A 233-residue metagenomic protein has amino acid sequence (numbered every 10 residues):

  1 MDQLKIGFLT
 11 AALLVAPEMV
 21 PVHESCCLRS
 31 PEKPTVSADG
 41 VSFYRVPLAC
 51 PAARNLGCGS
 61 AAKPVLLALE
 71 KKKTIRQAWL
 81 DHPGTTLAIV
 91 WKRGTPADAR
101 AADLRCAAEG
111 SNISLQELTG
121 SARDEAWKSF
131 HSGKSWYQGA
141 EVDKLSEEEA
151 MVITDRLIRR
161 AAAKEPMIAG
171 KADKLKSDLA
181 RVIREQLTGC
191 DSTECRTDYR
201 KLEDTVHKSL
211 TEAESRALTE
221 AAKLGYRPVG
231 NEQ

Functional and structural regions predicted by a protein language model:
G7-E18: Bacterial N-terminal signal peptides
E32-L56: Short glycine-/aliphatic-rich beta-strand segments at the starts of folded cytosolic domains
P64-L66, R100-N112: Short amphipathic alpha-helices in soluble, non-transmembrane regions that often serve as interface/regulatory elements
P64-P83: Short acidic amphipathic segments
W91-D98: Helix N-cap motif at beta-to-alpha junctions
A108-S129: Conserved short beta-strand edge segments in small beta-sheet-based binding/regulatory domains
R123-V152: Short, low-order "capping/linker" segments at domain edges
L175-Q233: C-terminal non-catalytic accessory extensions
